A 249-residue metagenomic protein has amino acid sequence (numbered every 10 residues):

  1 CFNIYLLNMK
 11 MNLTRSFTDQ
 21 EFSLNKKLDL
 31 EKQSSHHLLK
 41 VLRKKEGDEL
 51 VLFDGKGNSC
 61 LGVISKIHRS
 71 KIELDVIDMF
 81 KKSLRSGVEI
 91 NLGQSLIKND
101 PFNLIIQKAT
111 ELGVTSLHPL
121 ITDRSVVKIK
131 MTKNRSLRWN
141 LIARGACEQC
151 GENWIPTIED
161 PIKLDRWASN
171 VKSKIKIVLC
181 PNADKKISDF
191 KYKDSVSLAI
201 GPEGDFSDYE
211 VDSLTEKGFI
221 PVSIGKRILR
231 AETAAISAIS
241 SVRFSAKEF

Functional and structural regions predicted by a protein language model:
F2-K81, T132: N-terminal positively charged helical leader segments and presequences
E21, M79, T122-S125, K226-R227: Short, ordered loop/turn segments at secondary-structure junctions
L50, L74, I155-E159, P221: Generic structural signal for residues in well-ordered beta-strands
S83-I177: RNA substrate-binding interface of SAM-dependent RNA methyltransferases
K176-S213, F219-V222: Active-site/ligand-binding-proximal alpha/beta "capping" segment
D208-F249: Structured adenosyl-cofactor binding patch, chiefly the S-adenosyl-L-methionine
